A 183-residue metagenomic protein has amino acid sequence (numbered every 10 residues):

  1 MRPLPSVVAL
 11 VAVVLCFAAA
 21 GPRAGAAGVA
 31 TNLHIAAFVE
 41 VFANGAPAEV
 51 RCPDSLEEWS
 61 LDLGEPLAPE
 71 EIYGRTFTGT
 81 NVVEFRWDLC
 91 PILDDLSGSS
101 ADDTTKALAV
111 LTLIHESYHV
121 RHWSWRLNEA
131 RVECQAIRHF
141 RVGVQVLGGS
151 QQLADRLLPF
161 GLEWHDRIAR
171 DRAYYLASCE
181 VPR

Functional and structural regions predicted by a protein language model:
M1-L10: N-terminal export and membrane-targeting signals
V13-A30: C-terminal region of N-terminal signal peptides and the immediate post-cleavage residues of exported proteins
G28-E71: Glycine-rich short-loop/terminal segments
E65-A107, S117, W123: Active-site scaffold of zinc-dependent metalloenzymes
V110-L113: Mid-length scaffold segments of soluble, non-membrane domains
E116-R131, Q135, H139-Q145: Catalytic Zn2+-binding segment of zinc metalloproteases
V144-R183: Long, well-structured alpha-helical subdomains associated with metal-dependent extracellular/ecto-lumenal hydrolases
